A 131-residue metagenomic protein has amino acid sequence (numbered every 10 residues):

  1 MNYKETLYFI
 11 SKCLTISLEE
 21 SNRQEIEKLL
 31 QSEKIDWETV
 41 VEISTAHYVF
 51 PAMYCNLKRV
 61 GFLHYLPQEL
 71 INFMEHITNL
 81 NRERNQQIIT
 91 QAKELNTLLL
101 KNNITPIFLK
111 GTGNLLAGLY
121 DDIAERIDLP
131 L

Functional and structural regions predicted by a protein language model:
N2-L7, L18, R23-K110: Helical scaffold of the NTase/Pol beta-like nucleotidyltransferase catalytic core
P106, L119-Y120: Catalytic domains that recognize anionic headgroups
G113: Membrane/wall-proximal cationic-aromatic binding patches
D121-L131: Catalytic metal-binding acidic patch
